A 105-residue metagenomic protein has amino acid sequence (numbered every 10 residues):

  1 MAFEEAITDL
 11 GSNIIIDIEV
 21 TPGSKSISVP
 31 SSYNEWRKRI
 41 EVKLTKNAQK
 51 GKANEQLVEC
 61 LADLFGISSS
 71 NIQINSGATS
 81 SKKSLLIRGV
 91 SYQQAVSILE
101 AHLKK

Functional and structural regions predicted by a protein language model:
M1-K50, E55-V58, Q73-A78, S84-K105: Contiguous, often N-terminal, cationic amphipathic patches that form binding interfaces
S69-N71: Short acidic capping loops at alpha-helix termini that bridge into adjacent secondary structure
